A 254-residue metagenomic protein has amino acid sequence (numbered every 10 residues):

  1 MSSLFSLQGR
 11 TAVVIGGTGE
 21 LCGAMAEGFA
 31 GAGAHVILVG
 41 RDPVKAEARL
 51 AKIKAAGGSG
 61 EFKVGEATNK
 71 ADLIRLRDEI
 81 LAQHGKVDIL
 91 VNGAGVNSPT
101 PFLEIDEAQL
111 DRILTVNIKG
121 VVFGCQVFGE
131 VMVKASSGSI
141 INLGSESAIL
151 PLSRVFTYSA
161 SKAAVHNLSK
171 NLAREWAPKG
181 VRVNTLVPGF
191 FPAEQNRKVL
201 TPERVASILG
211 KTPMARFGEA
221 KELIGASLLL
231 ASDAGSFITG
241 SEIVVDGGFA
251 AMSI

Functional and structural regions predicted by a protein language model:
S2, L150, L228, T239-I254: Short C-terminal tail/terminal secondary-structure segment of NAD(P)H-dependent dehydrogenase/reductase domains
T18-G19: Conserved glycine-rich cofactor-binding loop
P101-F102, D106-L114, N196, I208: Substrate-binding pocket helix/loop in short-chain dehydrogenase/reductase
I105, P151-S159, N171, Q195: Active-site loop-to-helix junction immediately N-terminal to the catalytic Tyr of the SDR YXXXK motif in Rossmann-fold
C125, S161, S169: Active-site helix of classical SDR
E130, R174-P178, S236: Alpha-helical segment proximal to the catalytic Tyr-Lys
S145: Residue(s) in the substrate-gating loop at a strand-loop-helix junction that position the organic substrate next
